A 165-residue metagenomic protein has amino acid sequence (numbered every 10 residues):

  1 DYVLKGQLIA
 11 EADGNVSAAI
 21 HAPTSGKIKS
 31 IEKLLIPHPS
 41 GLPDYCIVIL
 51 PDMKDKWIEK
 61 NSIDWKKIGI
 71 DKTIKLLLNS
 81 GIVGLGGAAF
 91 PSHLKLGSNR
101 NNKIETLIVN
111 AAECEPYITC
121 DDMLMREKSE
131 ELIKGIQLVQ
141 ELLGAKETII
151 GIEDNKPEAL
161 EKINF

Functional and structural regions predicted by a protein language model:
Y2-E11, S30: Short, well-structured beta-strand-loop connectors
V16-F165: Iron-sulfur-associated redox domains of electron-transfer enzymes in respiratory and anaerobic energy metabolism
